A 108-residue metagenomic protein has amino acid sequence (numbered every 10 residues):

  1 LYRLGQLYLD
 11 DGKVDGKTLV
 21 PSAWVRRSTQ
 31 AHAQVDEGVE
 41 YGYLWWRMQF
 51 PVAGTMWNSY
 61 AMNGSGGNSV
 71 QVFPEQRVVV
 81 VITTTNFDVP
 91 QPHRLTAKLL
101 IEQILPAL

Functional and structural regions predicted by a protein language model:
L1-K13, N68-T85: Active-site-proximal alpha-helical segments within enzyme catalytic domains
Y2-L9, V25-T29, W46, N58 (+2 more regions): Non-transmembrane alpha-helical segments in soluble domains of secreted/periplasmic/extracellular proteins
D11, A31, M48-V52, N86 (+1 more regions): Hydrophobic alpha-helical segments
G12-V20, D36, Q91: Structural helix-adjacent loops and short alpha-helical linkers that scaffold large soluble proteins
R26-V79: Active-site Gly/Thr loop motif
W57, T83-T84, P90-R94: Short conserved micro-motifs at the rims of enzyme active sites and ligand-binding pockets
Q91-L108: Short, gly/Ser/Thr-rich active-site loops of penicillin-recognizing serine hydrolases
